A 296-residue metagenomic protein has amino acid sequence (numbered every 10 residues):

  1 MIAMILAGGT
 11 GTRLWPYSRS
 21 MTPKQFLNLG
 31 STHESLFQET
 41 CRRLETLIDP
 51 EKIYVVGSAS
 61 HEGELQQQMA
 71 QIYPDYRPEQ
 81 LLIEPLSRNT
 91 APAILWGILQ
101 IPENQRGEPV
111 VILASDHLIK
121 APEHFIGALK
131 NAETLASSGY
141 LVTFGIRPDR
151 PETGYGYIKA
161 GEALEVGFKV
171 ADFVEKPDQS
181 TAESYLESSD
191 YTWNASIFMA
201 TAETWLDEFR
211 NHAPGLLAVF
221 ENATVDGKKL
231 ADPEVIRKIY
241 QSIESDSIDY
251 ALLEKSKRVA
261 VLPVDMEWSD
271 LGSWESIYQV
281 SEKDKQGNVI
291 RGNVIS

Functional and structural regions predicted by a protein language model:
I2-I5, R13-S20, G30-I112, K120-E123: Conserved N-terminal catalytic core of the sugar/cofactor nucleotidyltransferase
M21, S35, S60, N89-P92 (+11 more regions): Conserved active-site and cofactor/substrate-binding residues in soluble primary-metabolism enzymes
Y76-L164, A200, D207-A213: Conserved beta-loop-beta/alpha segment of the NTase-like Rossmann-fold superfamily that binds/positions NTPs
A160-T192, L230: A short, charged helix-loop
S189-W205: Short loop-to-beta-strand entry elements in the cores of soluble alpha/beta enzymes
A202-S296: Left-handed beta-helix
